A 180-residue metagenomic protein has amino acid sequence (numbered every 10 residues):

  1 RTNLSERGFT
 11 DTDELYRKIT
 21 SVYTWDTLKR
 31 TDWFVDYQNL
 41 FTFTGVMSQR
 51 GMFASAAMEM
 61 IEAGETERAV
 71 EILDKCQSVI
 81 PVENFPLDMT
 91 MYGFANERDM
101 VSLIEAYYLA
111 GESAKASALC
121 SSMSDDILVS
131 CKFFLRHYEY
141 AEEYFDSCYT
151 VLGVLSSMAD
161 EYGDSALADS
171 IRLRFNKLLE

Functional and structural regions predicted by a protein language model:
R1-E180: C-terminal luminal/periplasmic domains and tails of membrane-associated envelope-modifying transferases
